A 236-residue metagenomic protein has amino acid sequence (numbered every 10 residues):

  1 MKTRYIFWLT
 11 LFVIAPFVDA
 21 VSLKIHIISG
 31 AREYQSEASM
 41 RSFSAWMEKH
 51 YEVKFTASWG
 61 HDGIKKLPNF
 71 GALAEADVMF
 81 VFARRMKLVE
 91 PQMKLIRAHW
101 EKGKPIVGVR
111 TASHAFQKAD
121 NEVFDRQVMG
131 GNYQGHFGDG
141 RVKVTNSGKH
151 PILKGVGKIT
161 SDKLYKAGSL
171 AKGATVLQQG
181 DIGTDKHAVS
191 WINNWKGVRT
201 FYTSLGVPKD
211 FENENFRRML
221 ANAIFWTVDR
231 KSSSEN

Functional and structural regions predicted by a protein language model:
Y5-I14: Sec-dependent N-terminal signal peptides
D19-A76, I224, K231-S232: Aromatic-Pro/Gly-enriched surface loop or interdomain linker that acts as a lid/target-recognition segment
H26-S29, A72-K118: Short alpha-beta junction capping motif
A31-Y34, H61-I64, R84-L88, I106 (+3 more regions): Solvent-exposed loop/turn segments at secondary-structure junctions within structured extracellular/periplasmic domains
Q35-S39, A167-E235: A glycine-centered loop/beta-turn motif at secondary-structure junctions
S39, F43, A72, Q92-I96 (+3 more regions): Stable alpha-helical elements in mature extracytoplasmic
M40, V109-T184, K196, N236: An acidic, glycine-rich "communication" segment
